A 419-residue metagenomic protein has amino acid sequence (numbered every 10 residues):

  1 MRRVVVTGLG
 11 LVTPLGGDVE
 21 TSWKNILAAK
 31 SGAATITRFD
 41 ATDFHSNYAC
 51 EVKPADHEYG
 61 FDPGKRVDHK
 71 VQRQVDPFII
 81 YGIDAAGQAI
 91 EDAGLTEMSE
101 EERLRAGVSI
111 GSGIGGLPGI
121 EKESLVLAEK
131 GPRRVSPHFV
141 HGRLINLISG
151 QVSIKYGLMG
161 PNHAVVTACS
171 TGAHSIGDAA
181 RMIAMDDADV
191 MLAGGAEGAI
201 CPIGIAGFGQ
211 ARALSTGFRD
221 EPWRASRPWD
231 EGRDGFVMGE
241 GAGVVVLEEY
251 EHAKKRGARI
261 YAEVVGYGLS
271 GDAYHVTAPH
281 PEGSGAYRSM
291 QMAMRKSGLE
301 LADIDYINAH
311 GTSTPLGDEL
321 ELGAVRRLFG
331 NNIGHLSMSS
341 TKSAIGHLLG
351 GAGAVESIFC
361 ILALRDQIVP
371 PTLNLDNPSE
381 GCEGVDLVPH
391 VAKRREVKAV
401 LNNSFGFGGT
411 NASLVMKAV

Functional and structural regions predicted by a protein language model:
M1-V6, S99-R103, S297-D303, I333-G334 (+1 more regions): Flexible, low-complexity linker/loop segments at domain and module junctions
M1-V71, E251-E263, I358-T372, K417-V419: ACP-dependent fatty acid/polyketide chain-elongation machinery
R3-T7, A34, R219-S297, Y306: Condensing-enzyme catalytic core mediating Claisen C-C bond formation in acyl metabolism
V6, L27-T167, A196-G207, D303-E319: Conserved beta-ketoacyl condensing-enzyme motif
D40, A89-E102, A253-I260, M290-Y306 (+1 more regions): Phosphate/pyrophosphate-binding loops at sites that engage ATP/ADP/AMP, CoA/4′-phosphopantetheine, polyphosphate
T42-P54, L117-G119, G198-S226, G268-R288 (+3 more regions): Active-site-adjacent elements of ketosynthase-type condensing enzymes
G82-L95, I145-I148, S153-Y156, P161-E197 (+3 more regions): Active-site-proximal alpha-helical scaffold in enzymes
E129-S136, H174-G177, R181, M185 (+5 more regions): Glycine-/small-residue-rich "gating" segment that lines the acyl/pantetheine channel and substrate pocket
